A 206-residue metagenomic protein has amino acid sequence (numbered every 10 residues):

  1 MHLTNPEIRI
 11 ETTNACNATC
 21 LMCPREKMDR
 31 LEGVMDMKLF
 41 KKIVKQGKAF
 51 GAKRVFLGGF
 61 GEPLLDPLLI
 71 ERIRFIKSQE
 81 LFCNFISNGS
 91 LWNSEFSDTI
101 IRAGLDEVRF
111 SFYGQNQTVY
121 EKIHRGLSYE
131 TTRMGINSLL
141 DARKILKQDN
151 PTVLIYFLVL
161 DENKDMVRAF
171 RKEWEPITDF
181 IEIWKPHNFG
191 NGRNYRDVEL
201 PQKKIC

Functional and structural regions predicted by a protein language model:
M1-E107, T118, K122, G126 (+1 more regions): Conserved alpha-helical substructure of the radical SAM core
E11, G33-K38, K42-K45, Q79-F82 (+1 more regions): Radical SAM enzyme [4Fe-4S]-AdoMet core and its adjacent flexible, acidic and glycine-rich loops/tails across
